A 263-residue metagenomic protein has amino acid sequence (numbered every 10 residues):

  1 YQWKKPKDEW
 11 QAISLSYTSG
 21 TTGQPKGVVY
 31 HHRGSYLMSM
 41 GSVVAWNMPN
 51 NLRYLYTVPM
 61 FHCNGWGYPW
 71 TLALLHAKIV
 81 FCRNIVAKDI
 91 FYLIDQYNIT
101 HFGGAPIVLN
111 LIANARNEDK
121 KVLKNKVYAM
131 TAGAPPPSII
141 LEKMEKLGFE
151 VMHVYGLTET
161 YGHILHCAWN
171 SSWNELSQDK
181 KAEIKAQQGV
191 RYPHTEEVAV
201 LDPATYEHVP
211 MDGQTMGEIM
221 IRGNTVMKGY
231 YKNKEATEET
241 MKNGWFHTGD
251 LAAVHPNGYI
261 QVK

Functional and structural regions predicted by a protein language model:
Y1-Y17, Q24, N47-R53: Conserved pre-ATP/AMP-binding loop-to-beta segment of ANL
K4, K88-F91, E238: Short hydrophobic/charged patches on amphipathic alpha-helices used for structural packing and interfaces
A12, T18-T21, Y54, M60 (+6 more regions): Conserved S/T- and glycine-rich ATP-binding loop of Class I adenylate-forming
I13-L37: Conserved AMP-binding A3 loop
K26-V29, Y56, K78-N84, M152: Short beta-strand->loop structural element characteristic of the AMP-binding/adenylate-forming
Y36-R53, F61-H101, A115, E197: Conserved AMP-binding/adenylation subdomain of ANL enzymes
L74, I99-G104, A113-E183, E196-E197 (+1 more regions): Gly/Ser/Thr-rich phosphate-binding loop
Q188-R191, M211-D212, E218-K263: Conserved ATP-binding/catalytic segment of the ANL
